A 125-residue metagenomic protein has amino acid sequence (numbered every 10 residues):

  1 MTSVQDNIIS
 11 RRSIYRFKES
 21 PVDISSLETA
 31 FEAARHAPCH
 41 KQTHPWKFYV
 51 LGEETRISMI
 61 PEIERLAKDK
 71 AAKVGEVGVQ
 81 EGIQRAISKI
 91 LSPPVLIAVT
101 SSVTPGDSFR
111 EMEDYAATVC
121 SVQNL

Functional and structural regions predicted by a protein language model:
M1-E28: Specificity-determining recognition surfaces
S10, K41, I90-S92: A generic structural signal for short, non-catalytic loop/turn and secondary-structure boundary residues
D23-A30, H44, T55: Short N-terminal amphipathic alpha-helix/helix-capping patch enriched in small hydrophobics with frequent Ser/Thr
L27-F31, I60-I63: A generic alpha-helix structural signal
A30, A34, N124-L125: Aromatic/hydrophobic pocket-lining residues that form π-stacking "cages" and hydrophobic walls in ligand
R35-T43: Glycine-rich phosphate/pyrophosphate-binding beta-alpha loops
P45, Y49-T118: Glycine/small-residue-rich phosphate/adenosyl-binding loop
